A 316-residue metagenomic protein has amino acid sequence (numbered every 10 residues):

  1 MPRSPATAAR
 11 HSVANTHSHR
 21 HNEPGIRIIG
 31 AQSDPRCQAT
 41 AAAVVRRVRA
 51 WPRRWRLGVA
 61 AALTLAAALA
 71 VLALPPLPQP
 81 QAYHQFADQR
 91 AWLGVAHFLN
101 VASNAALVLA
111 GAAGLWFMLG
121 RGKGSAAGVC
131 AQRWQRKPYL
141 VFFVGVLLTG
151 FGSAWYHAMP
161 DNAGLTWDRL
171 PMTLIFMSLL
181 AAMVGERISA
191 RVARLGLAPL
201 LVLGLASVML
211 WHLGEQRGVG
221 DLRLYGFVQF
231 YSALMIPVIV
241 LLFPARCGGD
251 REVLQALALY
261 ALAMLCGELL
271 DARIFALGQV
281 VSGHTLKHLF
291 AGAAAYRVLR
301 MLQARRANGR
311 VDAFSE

Functional and structural regions predicted by a protein language model:
P2-S4, R10-S12: Low-acidity, Ser/Thr- and Arg-rich intrinsically disordered low-complexity segments
H11, N15-H21, D34: Intrinsic-disorder-associated, low-complexity terminal segments enriched in Asp/Asn/His/Tyr and depleted of Lys/Arg
H19, E23, I29-A31, P237 (+1 more regions): Short, linear, compositionally biased motifs with a strong N-terminal bias
R27-I28, Q32-W51: Short, Lys/Arg-rich, polar N-terminal cytosolic tail immediately upstream of the first transmembrane signal-anchor
V45-L200, V208-G218, C247-D312, E316: Early transmembrane hairpin module of multi-pass membrane proteins
M209-G214, G220-R246: Active-site rim beta-loop-alpha module in soluble metabolic enzymes
